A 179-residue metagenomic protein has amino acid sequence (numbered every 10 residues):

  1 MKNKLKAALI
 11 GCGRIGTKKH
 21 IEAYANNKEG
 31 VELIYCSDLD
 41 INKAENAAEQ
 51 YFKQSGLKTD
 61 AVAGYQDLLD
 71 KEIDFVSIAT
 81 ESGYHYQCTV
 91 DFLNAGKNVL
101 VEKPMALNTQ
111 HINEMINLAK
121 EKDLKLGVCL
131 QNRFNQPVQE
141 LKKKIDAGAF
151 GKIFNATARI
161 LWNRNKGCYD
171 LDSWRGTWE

Functional and structural regions predicted by a protein language model:
M1-Q54: N-terminal Rossmann-like dinucleotide-binding module
Y35, F75, N155: Short, Asp-centered acidic motifs that coordinate Mg2+ and/or phosphate in catalytic or ligand-binding sites
K53-D60, E121-K125: A short helix-to-beta-strand connector/capping loop
L57-L118: Beta-loop-alpha module in the N-terminal Rossmann-like domain of NAD(P)-dependent dehydrogenases, especially those
V62, L100, K125-G127, T157: Structural detector of well-ordered beta-strand residues that form the stable sheet scaffold of enzyme domains
E114-Q131, G151-N155: Rossmann-fold dehydrogenase core element
N132-E179: Predominantly a Rossmann-like dinucleotide-binding segment in NAD(P)-dependent oxidoreductases
